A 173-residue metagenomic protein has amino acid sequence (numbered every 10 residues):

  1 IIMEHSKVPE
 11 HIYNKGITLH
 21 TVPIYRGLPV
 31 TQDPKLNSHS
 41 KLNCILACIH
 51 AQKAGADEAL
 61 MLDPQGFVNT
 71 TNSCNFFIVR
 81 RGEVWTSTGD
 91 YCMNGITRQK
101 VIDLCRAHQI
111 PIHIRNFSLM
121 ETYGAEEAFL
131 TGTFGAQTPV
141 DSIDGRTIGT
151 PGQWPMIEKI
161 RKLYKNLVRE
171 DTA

Functional and structural regions predicted by a protein language model:
I1-A173: Helix-start/capping segments and mature chain N-termini
